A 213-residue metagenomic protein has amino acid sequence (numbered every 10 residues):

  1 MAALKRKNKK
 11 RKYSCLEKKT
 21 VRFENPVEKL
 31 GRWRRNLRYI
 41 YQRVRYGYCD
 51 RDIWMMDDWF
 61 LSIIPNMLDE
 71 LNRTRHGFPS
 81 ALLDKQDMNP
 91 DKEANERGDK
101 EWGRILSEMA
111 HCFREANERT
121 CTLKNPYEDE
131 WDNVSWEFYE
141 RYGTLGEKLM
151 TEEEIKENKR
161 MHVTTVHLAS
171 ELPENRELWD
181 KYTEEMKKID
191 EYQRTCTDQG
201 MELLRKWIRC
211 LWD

Functional and structural regions predicted by a protein language model:
A2-W207: Long, non-globular targeting/processing and low-complexity regions
